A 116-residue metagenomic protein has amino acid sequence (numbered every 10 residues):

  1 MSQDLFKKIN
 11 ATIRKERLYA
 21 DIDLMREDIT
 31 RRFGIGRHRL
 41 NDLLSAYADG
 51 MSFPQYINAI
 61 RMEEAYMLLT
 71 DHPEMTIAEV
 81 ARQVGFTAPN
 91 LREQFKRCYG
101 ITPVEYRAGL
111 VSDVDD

Functional and structural regions predicted by a protein language model:
M1-I9, M25, N58-R61, P73: N-terminal positioning helix adjacent to the helix-turn-helix/winged-helix DNA-binding module
N10-L24, L44-A48, Y66-M75, F95: Basic, amphipathic alpha-helical hairpins
E27, H38, M75-A78, P89 (+1 more regions): Residues within helix-turn-helix
T30, N41, V80-A81: The alpha-helix within a helix-turn-helix
L44-S52, F95-Y106: A secondary-structure capping/hinge motif
Y47-Q83, G109-D116: Terminal helix-turn-helix DNA-binding modules in bacterial transcription factors
